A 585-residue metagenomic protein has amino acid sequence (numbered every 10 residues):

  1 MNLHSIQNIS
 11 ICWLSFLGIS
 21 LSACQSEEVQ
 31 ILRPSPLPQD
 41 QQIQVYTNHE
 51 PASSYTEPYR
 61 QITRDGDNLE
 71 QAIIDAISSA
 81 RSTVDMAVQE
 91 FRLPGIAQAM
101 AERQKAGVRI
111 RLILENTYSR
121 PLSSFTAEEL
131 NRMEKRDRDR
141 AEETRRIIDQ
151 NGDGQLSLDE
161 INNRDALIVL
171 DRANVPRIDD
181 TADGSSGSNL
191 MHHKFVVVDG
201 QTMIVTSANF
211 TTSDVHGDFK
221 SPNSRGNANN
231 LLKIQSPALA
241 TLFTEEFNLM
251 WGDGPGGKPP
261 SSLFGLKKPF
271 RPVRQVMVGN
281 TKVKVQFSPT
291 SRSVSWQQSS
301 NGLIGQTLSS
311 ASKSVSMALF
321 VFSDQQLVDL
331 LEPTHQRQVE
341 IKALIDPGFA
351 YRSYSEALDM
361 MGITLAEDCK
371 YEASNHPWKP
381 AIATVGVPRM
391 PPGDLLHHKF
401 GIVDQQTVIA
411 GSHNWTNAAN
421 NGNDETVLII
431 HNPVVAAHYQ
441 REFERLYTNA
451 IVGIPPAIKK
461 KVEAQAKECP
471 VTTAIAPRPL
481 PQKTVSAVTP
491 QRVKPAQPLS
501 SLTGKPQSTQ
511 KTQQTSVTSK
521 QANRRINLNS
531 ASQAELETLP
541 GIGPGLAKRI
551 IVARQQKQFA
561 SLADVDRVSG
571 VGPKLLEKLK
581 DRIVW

Functional and structural regions predicted by a protein language model:
N2-C12: Bacterial N-terminal signal peptides that target proteins for export
L21-A23: C-terminal motif of bacterial Sec signal peptides marking the signal peptidase cleavage site
Q25-E27: Bacterial signal peptide processing site
I31-A80, E90-S309, F349-Q406, H413-L428 (+1 more regions): HKD-type phospholipase D/PLD-like phosphodiesterase module
V387-R389, G393-H398, V403-L502: Long, C-terminal catalytic modules of enzymes
K483-R524, S530: Primarily N-terminal secretory
T515-S519, V552, Q556, D566-W585: Alpha-helical interaction/regulatory segments in DNA maintenance proteins
G543-P544, G572: Small-residue hinge/turn detector
